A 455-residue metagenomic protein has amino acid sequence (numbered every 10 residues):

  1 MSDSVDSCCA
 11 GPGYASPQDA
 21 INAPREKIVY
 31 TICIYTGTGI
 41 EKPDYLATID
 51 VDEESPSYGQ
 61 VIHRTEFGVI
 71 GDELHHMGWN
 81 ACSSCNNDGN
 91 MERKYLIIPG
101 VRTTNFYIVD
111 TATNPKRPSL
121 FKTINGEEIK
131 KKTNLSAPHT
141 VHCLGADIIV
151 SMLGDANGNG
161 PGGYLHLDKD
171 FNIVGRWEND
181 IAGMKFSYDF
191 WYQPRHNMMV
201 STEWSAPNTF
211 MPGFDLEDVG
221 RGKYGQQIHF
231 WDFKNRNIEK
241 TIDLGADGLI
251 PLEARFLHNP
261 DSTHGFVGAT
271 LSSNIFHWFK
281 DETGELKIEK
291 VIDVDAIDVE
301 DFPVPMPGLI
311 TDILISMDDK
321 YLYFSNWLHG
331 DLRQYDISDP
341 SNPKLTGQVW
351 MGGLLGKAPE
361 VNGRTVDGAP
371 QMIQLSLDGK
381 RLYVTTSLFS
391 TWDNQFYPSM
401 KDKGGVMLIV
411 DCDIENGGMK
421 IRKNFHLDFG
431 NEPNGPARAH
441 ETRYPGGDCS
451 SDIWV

Functional and structural regions predicted by a protein language model:
S2-C9, A20-E92, I97-N125, N159-G160 (+1 more regions): Beta-propeller domains
D3-R25, E73-E92, N134-L144, W191-N197 (+4 more regions): Structural signature of eukaryotic scaffold interfaces centered on beta-propeller domains
I21-P24, Y30-E41, N87-K94, I98-P99 (+5 more regions): Short, conserved, GDST-rich strand-edge loop motifs in beta-rich repeat architectures
T48-S57, I108-S119, D170-F171, F230-R236 (+4 more regions): Short loop/turn segments immediately following beta-strands, especially the blade-tip and inter-blade linker loops
Q60-W79, F121-N134, W177-K185, I238-L249 (+3 more regions): Surface-exposed loop and turn segments in beta-propeller and other repeat-based domains that flank or scaffold
T111-P194: Asp-box/WD-like beta-propeller blade repeats and closely related beta-sheet repeat scaffolds
D180-S187, W191-Y335: Beta-propeller domains
S262-K280, P303-M400: Loop/turn-rich, solvent-exposed surfaces of beta-rich toroidal or solenoidal domains
